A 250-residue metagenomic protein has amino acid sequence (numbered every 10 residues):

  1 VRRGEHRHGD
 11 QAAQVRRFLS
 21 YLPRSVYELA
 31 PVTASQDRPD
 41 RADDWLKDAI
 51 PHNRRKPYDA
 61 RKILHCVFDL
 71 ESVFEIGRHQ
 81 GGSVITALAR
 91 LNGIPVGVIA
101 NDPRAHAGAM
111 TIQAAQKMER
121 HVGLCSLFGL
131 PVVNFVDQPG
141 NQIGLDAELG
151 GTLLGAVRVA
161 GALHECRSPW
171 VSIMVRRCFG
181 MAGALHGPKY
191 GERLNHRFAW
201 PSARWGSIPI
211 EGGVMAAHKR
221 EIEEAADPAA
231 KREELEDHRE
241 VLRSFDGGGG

Functional and structural regions predicted by a protein language model:
V1-G250: Ligand-binding clefts of soluble mixed alpha/beta catalytic domains
